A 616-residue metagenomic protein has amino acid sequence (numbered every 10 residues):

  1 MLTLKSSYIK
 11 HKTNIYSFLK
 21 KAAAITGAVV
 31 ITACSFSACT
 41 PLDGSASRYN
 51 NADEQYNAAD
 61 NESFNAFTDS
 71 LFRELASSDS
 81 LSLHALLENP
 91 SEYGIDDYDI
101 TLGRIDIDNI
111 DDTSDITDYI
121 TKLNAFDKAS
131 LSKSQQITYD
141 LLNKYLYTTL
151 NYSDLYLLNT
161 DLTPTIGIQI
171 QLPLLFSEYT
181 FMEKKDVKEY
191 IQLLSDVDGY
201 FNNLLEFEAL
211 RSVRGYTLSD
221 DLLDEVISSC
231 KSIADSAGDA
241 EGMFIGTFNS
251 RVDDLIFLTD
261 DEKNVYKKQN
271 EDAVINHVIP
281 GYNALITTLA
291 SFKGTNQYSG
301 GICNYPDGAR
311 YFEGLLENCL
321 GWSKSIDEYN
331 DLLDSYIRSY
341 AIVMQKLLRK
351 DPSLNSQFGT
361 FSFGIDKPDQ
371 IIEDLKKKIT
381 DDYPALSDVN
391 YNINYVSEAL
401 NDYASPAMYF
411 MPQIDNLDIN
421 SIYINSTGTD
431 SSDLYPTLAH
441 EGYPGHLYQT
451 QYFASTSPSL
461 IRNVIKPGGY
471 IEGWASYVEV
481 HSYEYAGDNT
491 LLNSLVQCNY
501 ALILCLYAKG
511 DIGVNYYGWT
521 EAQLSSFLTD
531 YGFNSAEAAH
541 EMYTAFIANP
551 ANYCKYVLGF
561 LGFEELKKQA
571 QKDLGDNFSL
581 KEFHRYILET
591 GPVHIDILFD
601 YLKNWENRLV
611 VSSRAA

Functional and structural regions predicted by a protein language model:
M1-K5: N-terminal targeting leaders characterized by basic, low-complexity, disordered sequences that direct proteins
S7-T26: Bacterial N-terminal signal peptides that target proteins for export
A28-T32: Short, glycine/alanine-rich hydrophobic alpha-helices that insert into or span membranes
A33-A38: C-terminal motif of bacterial Sec signal peptides marking the signal peptidase cleavage site
L42-A616: N-terminal maturation segment of proteins
